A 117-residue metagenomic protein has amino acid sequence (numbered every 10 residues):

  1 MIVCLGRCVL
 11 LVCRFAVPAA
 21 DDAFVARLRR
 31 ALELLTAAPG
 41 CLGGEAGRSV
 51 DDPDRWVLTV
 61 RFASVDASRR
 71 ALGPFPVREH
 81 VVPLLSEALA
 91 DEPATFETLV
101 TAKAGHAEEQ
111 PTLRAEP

Functional and structural regions predicted by a protein language model:
M1-R7, E45-D54, H80-P117: Glycine-rich beta-strand-turn "strand-cap" elements at beta-sheet edges
R7-P18: Short glycine-/aliphatic-rich beta-strand segments at the starts of folded cytosolic domains
C13, L58-V60: Conserved RNP beta-strands of RNA recognition motif
A16-R27: Short, surface-exposed ligand-recognition loops at beta-strand->loop->(often short) alpha-helix junctions that present
P18-A20, S49, A63-V65: Short coil/turn motifs at secondary-structure junctions
L28, L32, E79: Short amphipathic alpha-helical/adjacent loop interface patches that line ligand and macromolecule-binding sites
L32-V57: Short, glycine- and small/hydrophobic-rich beta-strand elements in well-ordered beta-sheets
T36-L42, R61-T95: An amphipathic, aromatic/His-enriched active-site/gating alpha helix that lines ligand/cofactor pockets
